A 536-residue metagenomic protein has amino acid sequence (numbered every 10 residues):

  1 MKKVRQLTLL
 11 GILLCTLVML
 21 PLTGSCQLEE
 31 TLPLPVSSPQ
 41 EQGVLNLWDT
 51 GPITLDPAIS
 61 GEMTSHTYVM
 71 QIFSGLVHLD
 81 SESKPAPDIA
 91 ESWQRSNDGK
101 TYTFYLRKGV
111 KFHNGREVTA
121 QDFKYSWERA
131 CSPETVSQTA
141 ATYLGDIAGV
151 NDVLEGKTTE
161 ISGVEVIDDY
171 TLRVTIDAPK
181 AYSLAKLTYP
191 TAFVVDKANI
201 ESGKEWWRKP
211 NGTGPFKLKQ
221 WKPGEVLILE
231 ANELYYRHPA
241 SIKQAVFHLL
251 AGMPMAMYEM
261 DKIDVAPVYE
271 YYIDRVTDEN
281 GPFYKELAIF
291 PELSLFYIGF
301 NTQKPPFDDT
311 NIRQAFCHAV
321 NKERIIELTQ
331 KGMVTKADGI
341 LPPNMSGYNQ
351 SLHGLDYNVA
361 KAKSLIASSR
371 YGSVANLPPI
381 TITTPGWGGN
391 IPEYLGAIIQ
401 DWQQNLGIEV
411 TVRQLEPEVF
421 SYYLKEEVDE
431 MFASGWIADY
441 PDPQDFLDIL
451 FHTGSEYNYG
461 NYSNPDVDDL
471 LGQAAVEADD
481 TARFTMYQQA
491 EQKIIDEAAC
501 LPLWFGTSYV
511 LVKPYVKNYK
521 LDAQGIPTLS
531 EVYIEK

Functional and structural regions predicted by a protein language model:
L47, S369-A438, D480, S508: Ligand/substrate-recognition segments at binding pockets and active sites
W48-N97, E128, N211: N-terminal lobe/hinge region of extracytoplasmic solute-binding protein
D49-V69, I89-A90, R116, A181-F193 (+2 more regions): A structural "hinge/loop" feature
K84, T159-S162, D169-Y170, T175-A240 (+2 more regions): Gly/Pro-rich hinge or "lid" segments in bacterial periplasmic/extracellular proteins
E91-T139, R173, P306: Aromatic- and charge-enriched surface segment that lines or borders ligand/interaction sites
E201-K204, N232-V276: Ligand-site clamp/hinge motif
D308-Q400, Q404, Q489, E535: Append "and occasionally in soluble cytosolic enzymes with long acidic Gly/Pro-rich linkers
I326, I408-F420, D448-P514, K536: Extracytoplasmic/peripheral linker and loop segments enriched in polar/acidic and small residues with frequent Thr/Pro
